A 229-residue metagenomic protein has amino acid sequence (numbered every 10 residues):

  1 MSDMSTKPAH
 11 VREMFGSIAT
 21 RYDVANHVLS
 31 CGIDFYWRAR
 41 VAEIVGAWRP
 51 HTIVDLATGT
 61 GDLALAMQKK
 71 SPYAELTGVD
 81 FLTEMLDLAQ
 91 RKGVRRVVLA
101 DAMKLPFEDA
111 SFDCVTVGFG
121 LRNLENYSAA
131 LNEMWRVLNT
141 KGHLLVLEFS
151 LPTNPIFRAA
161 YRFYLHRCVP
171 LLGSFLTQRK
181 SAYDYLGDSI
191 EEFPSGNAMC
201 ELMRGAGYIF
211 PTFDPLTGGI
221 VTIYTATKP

Functional and structural regions predicted by a protein language model:
M1-R21, L165, L176: N-terminal, positively charged/glycine-rich alpha-helical extensions of SAM-dependent methyltransferases
A9, L151-L202, A206, T212: C-terminal alpha-helical "lid/dimerization" subdomain adjacent to the S-adenosyl-L-methionine
Y22, V115-T116: Hydrophobic beta-strand segment of the Class I
C31-H51: Conserved alpha-helix/loop element of class I SAM-dependent methyltransferases that forms part of the SAM/SAH-binding
T52-L105: Class I SAM-dependent methyltransferase SAM/SAH-binding core
M103-C114: A short acidic, Gly/Pro-enriched loop at the edge of an enzyme's catalytic core that lines a small-molecule cofactor
S128-H143: A short glycine-rich, Lys/Arg-flanked "PGG" loop and its adjoining helix->strand segment in the class I
C200, G207-P229: Core SAM-dependent methyltransferase catalytic element
